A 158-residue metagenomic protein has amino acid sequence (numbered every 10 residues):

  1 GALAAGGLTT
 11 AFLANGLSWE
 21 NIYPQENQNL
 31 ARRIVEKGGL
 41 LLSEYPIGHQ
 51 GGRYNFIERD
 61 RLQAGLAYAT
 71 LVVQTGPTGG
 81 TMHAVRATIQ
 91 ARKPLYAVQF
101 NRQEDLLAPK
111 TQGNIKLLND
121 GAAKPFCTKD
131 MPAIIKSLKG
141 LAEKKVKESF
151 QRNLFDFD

Functional and structural regions predicted by a protein language model:
G1-D158: Glycine-biased, small-residue-rich flexible motifs in mid-sequence functional cores and linkers
